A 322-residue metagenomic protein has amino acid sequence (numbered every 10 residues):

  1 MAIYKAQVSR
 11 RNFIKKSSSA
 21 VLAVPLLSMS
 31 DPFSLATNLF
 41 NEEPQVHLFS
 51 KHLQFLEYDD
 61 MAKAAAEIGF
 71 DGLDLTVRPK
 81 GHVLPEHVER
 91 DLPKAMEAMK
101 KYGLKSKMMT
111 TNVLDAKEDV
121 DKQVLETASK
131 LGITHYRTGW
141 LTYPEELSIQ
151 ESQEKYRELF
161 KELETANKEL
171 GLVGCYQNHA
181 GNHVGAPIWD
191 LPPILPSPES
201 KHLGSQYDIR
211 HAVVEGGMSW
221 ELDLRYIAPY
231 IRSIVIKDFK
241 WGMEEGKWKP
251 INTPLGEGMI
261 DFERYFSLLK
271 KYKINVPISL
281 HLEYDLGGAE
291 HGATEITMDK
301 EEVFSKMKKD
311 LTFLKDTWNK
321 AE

Functional and structural regions predicted by a protein language model:
A2-K5, R11-S28, P32-Q45, L56-A66 (+4 more regions): Histidine-acidic metal/acid-base catalytic patches
S17-L27, D59-A62, P79, A98 (+2 more regions): Active-site acidic/histidine proton-transfer and metal-coordination neighborhood in alpha/beta enzyme cores
P44-S50, L73-L75, S106-T111, Y136-T138 (+4 more regions): Hydrophobic faces of well-ordered beta-strands that scaffold small-molecule active sites in alpha/beta enzyme cores
F49-L53, T76-K80, T111-L114, L141-Y143 (+4 more regions): Active-site beta-loop-alpha junctions enriched in small/polar residues
T76-K94: Glycine-rich, proline-tolerant flexible connector loops at the mouths of alpha/beta enzymes
P79-L84, P144-I149, E215, G288-E290: A short acidic, helix-capping loop that chelates divalent metal ions and anchors anionic groups
D91-K101, L159-A166, D223, L268: Catalytic-core regions built around general acid/base machinery
